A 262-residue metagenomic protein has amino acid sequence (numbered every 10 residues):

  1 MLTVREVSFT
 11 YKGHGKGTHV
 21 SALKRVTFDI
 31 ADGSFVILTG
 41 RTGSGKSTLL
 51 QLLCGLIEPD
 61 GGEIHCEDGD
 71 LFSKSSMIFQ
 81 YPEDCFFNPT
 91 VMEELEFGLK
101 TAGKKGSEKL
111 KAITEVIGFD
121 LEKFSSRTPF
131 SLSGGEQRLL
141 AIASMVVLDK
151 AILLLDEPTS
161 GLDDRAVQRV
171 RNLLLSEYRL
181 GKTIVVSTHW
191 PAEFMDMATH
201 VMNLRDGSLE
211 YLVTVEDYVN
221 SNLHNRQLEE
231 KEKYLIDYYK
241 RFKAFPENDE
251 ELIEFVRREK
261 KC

Functional and structural regions predicted by a protein language model:
T39-R41: The feature captures the beta-strand-to-loop junction immediately N-terminal to the Walker
C54: Helix-to-loop junction immediately C-terminal to a conserved catalytic motif
T128-L132, E136: Conserved ABC ATPase signature
L153-D156: Catalytic Walker B motif of ABC-type/P-loop ATPase nucleotide-binding domains
D164-A166: Helix N-cap at the start of a conserved alpha-helix in ABC-type nucleotide-binding domains
T188-H189: H-loop/switch region of ABC-family ATPase nucleotide-binding domains
S221-C262: ABC ATPase nucleotide-binding domains
